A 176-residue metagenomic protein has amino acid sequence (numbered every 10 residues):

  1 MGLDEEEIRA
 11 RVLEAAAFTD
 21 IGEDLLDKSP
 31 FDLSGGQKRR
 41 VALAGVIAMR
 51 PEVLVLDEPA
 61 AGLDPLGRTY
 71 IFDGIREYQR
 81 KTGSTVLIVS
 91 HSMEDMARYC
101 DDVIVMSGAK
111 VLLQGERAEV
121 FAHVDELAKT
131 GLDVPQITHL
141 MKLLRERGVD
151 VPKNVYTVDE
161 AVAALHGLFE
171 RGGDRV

Functional and structural regions predicted by a protein language model:
E7-D24: Conserved ABC ATPase "signature" region
S29-L33, Q37: Conserved ABC ATPase signature
L43: Hydrophobic anchor residue at the start of the ABC signature
R50: Conserved catalytic motifs of ABC-family nucleotide-binding domains
L54-D57: Catalytic Walker B motif of ABC-type/P-loop ATPase nucleotide-binding domains
S90-H91: H-loop/switch region of ABC-family ATPase nucleotide-binding domains
